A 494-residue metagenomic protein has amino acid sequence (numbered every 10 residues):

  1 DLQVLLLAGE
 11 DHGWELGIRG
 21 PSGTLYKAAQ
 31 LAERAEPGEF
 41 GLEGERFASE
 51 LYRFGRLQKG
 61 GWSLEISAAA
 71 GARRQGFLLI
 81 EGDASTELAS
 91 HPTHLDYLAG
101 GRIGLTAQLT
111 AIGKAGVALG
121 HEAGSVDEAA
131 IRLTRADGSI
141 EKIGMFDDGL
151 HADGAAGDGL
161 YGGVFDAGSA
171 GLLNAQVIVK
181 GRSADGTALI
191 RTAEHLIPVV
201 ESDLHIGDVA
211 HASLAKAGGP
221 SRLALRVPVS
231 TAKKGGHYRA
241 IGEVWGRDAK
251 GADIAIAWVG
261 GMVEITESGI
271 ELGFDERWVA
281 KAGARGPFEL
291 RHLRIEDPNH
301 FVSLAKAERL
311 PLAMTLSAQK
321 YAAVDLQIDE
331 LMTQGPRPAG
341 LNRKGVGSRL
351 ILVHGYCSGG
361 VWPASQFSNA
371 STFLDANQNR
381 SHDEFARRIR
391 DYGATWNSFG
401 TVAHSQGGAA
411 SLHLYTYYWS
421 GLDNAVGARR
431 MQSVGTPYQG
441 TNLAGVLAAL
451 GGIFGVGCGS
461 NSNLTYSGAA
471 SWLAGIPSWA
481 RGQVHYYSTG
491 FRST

Functional and structural regions predicted by a protein language model:
D1-A32: Acidic, Ser/Thr/Pro-rich low-complexity intrinsically disordered segments
L2-Q3, F54-G71: Noncatalytic modules at the cell exterior or secretory-pathway interfaces, chiefly beta-strand-rich lectin/adhesion
A35-Y52, Q58-G60, L150-F165, E264-K281: Aromatic sugar-binding surface patches on proteins that engage polysaccharides or sugar-phosphate polymers
L79-A89, D96-Y97, A184-A210, P298-K344: Short beta-strand elements
A99-A118, A130-R132, I178, R226: Beta-strand-rich structural segments
K306-E308, S478-T494: C-terminal catalytic-base region of ester-bond hydrolases, centering on the histidine of the charge-relay
Q334-T401: Active-site catalytic motif of lipid deacylating hydrolases and related acyltransferases
H354, D383-A480: Serine-dependent carboxylesterase/thioesterase catalytic core of lipase-like alpha/beta-hydrolase/SGNH enzymes
